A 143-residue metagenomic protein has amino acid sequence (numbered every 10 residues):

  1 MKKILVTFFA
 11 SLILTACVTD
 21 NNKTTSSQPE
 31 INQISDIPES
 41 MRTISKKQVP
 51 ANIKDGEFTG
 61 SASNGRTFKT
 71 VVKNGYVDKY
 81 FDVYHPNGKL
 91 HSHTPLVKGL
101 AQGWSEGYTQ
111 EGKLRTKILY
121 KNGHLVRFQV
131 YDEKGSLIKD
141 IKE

Functional and structural regions predicted by a protein language model:
M1-T15: Sec-dependent bacterial lipoprotein signal peptides
C17-V97, Q102-G107, K113-K121, L125-E143: Periodic aromatic/glycine/histidine/acidic cluster detector with a strong bias toward beta-strand repeat architectures
